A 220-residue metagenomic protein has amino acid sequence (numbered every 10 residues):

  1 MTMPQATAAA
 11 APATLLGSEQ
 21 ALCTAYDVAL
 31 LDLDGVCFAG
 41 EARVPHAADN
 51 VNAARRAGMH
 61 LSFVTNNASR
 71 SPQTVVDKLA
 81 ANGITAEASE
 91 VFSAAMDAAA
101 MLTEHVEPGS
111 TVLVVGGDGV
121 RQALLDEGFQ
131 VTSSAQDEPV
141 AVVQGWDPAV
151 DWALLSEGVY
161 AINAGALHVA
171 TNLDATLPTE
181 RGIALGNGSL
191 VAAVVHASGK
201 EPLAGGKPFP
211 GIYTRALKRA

Functional and structural regions predicted by a protein language model:
M1-L33, C37-A220: HAD-like aspartate-dependent phosphatase fold
